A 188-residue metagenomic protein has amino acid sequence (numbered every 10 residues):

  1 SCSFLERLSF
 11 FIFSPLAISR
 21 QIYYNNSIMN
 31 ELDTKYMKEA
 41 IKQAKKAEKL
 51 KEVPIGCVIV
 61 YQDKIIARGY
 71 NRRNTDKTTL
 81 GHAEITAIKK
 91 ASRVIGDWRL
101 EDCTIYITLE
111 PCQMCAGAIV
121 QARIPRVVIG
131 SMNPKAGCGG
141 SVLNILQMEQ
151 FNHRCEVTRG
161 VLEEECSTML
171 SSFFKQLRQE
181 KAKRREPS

Functional and structural regions predicted by a protein language model:
L5, F11-S14: Short hydrophobic targeting helices and cationic amphipathic motifs that mediate membrane/organellar targeting
Y23-L50, W98, M114-S188: Zinc-dependent deaminase
I55-D63: Short beta-strand scaffold segments in enzyme catalytic cores
R73-T75: A short acidic/small-residue loop/turn micro-motif
G81, I85, K89-V120: Helix-adjacent hinge/juxtasegments
